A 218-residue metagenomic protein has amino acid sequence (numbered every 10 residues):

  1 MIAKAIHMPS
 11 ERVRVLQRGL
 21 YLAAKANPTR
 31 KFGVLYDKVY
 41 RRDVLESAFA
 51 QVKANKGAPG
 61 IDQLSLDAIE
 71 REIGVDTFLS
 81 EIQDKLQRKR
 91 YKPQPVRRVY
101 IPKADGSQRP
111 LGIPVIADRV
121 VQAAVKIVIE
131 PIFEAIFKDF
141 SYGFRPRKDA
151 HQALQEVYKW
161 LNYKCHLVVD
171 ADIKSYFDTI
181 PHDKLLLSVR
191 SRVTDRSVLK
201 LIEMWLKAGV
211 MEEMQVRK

Functional and structural regions predicted by a protein language model:
M1-E72: Non-catalytic, polymerase-adjacent accessory regions of viral genome-replication enzymes
K38, E70-E72, Y91, I113-I116 (+1 more regions): Conserved, non-catalytic sequence blocks in retroelement Pol enzymes and Pol-derived host proteins
E46-F49, A58-K103, Q108: Phosphate/adenylate-binding "loop-and-lid" substructures adjacent to NTP/NAD/dNTP-binding pockets in NTP-dependent
A48-V52, A124, L201-L206: Short alpha-helical scaffolding segments that buttress acidic/His motifs in well-ordered protein cores
K53, L111, Y163-C165: A generic hydrophobic-helix recognition signal that picks specific residues within alpha-helical hydrophobic
D62-L64, L111, K174, I180: Alpha-helical hydrophobic packing sites
F78-E81, K85-Y100, A104, V128 (+1 more regions): Conserved polymerase palm-domain catalytic core
Q108-F137: Conserved pre-motif C helix in the palm subdomain of viral-like polymerases
